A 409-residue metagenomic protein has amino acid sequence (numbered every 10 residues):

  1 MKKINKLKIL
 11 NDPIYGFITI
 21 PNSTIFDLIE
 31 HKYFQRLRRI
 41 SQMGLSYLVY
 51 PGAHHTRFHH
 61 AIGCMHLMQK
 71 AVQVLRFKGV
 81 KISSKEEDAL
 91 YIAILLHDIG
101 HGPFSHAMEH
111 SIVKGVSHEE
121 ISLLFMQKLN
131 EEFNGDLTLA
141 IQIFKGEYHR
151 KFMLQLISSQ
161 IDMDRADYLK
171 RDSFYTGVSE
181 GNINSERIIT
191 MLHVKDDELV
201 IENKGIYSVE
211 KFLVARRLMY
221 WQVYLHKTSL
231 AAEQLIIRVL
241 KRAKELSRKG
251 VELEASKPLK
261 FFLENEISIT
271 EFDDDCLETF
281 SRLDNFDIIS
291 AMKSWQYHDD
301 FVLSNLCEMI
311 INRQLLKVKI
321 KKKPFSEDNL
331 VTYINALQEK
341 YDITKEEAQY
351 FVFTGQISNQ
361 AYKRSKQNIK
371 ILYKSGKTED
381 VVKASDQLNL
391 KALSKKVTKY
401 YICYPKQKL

Functional and structural regions predicted by a protein language model:
M1-A89, P103-E109, V113-L409: Histidine-centered, transition-metal-coordinating active-site segments
I92-A93: Alpha-helical scaffold segments that flank or form the walls of functional sites
L96, G100-H101: Short active-site segment of divalent metal-dependent hydrolases/proteases that encodes the spacing between
